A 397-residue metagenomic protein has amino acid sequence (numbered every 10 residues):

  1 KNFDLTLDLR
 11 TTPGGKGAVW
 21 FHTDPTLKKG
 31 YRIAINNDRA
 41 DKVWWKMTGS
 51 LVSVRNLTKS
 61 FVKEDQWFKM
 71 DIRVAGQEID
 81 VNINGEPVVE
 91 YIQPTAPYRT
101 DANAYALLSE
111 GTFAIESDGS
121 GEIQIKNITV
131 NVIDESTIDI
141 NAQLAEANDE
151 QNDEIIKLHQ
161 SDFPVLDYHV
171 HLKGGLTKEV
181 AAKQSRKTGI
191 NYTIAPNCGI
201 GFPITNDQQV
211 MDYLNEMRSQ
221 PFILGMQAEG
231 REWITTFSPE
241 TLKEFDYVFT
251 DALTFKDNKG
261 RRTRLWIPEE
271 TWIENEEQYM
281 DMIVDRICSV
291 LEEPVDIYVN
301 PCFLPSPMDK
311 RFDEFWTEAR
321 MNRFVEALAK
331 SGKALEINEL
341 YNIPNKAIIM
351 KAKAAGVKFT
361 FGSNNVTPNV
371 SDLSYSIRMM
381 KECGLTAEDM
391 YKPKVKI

Functional and structural regions predicted by a protein language model:
K1-E150: Carbohydrate-interacting regions of secretory-pathway proteins
V43-K46, P203-I204, D257-R261, N369-L373: Short, charged, surface-exposed secondary-structure boundary motifs
I133, C198, L253, F303 (+1 more regions): Flexible loop residues that form catalytic and substrate-binding hotspots at small-molecule/glycan-binding clefts
N148-D162, F312-I397: Charged catalytic cores and adjacent phosphate/nucleic-acid-binding surfaces used for phosphate/nucleic-acid chemistry
D149-E232, P305-E314, R323-F324, G362 (+1 more regions): An N-terminally biased module of ancient metal coordination in phosphate/nucleic-acid-related enzymes
H169, V248, N300, L335 (+1 more regions): Conserved, mostly hydrophobic/aromatic
N206-K330, L385: Extended substrate/RNA-proximal surfaces in nucleic-acid metabolism proteins
